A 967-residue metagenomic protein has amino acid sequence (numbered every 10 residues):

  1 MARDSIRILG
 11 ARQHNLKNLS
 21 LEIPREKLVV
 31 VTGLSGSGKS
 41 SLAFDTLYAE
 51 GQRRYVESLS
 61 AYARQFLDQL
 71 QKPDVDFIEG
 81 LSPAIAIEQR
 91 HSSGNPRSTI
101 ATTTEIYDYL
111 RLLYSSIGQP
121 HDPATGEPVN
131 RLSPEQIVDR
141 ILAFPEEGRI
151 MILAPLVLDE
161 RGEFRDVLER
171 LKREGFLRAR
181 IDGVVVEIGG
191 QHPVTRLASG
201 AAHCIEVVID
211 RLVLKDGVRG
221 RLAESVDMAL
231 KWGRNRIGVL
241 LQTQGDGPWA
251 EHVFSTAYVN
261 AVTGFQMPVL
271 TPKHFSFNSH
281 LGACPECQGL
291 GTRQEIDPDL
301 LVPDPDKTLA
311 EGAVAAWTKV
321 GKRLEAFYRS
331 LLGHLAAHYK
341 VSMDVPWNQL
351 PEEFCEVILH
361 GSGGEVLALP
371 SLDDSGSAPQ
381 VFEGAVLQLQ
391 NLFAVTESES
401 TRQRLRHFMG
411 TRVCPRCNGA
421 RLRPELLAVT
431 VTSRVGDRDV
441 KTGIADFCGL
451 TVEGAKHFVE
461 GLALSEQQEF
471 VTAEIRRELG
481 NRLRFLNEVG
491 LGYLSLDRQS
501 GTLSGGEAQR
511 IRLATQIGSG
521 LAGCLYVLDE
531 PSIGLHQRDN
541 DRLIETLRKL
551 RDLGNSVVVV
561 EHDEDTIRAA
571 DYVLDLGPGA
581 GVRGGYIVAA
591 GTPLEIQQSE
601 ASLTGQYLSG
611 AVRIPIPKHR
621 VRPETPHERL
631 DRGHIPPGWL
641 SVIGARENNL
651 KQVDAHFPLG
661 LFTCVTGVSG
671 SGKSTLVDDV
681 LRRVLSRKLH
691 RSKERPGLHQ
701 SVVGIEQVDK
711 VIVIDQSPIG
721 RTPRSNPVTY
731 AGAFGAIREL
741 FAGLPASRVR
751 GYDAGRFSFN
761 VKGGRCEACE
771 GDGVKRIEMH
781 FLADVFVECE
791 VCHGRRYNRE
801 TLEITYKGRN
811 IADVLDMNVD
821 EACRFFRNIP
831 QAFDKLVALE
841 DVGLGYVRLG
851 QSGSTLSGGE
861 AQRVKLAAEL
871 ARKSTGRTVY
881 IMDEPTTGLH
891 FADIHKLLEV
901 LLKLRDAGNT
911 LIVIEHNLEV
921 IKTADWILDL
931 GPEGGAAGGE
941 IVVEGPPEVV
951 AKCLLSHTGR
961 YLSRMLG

Functional and structural regions predicted by a protein language model:
M1-G967: Conserved phosphate-binding elements of NTP-dependent enzyme cores
